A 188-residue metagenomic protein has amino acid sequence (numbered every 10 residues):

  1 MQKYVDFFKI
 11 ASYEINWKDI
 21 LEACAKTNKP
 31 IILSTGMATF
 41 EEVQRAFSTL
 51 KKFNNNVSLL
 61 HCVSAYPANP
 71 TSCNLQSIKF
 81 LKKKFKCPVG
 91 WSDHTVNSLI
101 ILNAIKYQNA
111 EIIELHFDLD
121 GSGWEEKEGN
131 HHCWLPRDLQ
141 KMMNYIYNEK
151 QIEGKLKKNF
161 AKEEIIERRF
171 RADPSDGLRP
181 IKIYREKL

Functional and structural regions predicted by a protein language model:
Q2-L188: Catalytic cores and adjacent flexible loops of soluble metabolic enzymes that perform enolate/carbanion chemistry on
